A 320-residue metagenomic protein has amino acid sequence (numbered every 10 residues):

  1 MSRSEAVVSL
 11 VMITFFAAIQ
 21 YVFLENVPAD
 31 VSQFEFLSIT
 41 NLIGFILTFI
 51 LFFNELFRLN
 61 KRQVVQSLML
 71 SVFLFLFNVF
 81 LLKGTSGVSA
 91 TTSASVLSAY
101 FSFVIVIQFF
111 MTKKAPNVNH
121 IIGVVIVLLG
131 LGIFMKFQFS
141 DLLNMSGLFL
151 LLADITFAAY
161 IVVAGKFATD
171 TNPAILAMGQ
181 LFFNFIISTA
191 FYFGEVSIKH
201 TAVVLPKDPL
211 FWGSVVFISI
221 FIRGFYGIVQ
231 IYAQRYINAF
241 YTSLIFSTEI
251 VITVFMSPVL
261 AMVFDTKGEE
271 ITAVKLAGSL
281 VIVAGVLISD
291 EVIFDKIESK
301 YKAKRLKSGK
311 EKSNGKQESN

Functional and structural regions predicted by a protein language model:
M1-E35, V72, F80, S140-K166 (+3 more regions): Glycine-/small-residue-enriched transmembrane alpha-helix faces in small-molecule transporters and effluxers
S4-M12, F34-L51, I121-L129, M145-F149 (+3 more regions): Hydrophobic alpha-helical transmembrane segments of multi-pass integral membrane proteins, especially transporters
F16-Y21, F52-L97, L131-M135, S219-I237: Specific transmembrane alpha-helical segments of multi-pass solute transporters/efflux pumps, especially DMT/EamA
A18, V22, S71, F75-V79 (+6 more regions): Hydrophobic/small/kink-forming positions within alpha-helical transmembrane segments of polytopic membrane proteins
V22-D30, F134-M145, E195-L210, A261-I271: Membrane-interface helix termini and inter-helical loops of multi-pass transporters
V27, F36, G84, F110-P116 (+4 more regions): Hydrophobic/aromatic residues within transmembrane alpha-helices of multi-pass small-molecule transporters
L47-L56, Y100-I122, V251-K275: C-terminal transmembrane-helix exit sites in multi-pass transporters
T48, P116-K136, P258, E270-I293: Hydrophobic transmembrane alpha-helices of multi-pass small-molecule transport proteins
